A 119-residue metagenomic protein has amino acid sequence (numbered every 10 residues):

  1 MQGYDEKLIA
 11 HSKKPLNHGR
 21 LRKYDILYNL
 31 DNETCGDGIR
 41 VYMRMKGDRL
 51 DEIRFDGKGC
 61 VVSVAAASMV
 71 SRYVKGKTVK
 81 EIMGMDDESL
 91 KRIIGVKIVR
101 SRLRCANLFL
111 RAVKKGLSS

Functional and structural regions predicted by a protein language model:
M1-S119: Domain-level signature for proteins that mediate thiol-based redox and metal-cofactor handling
